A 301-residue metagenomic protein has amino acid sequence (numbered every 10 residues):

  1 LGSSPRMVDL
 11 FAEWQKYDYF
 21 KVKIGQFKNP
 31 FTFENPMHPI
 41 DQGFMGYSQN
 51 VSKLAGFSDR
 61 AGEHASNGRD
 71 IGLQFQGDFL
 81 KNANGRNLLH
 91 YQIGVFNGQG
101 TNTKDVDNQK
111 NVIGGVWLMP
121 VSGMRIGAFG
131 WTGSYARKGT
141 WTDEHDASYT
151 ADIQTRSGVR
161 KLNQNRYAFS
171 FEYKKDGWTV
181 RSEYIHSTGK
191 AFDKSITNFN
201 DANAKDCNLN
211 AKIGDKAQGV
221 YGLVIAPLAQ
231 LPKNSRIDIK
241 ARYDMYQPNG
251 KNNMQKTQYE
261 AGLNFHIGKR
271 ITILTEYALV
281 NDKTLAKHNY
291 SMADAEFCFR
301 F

Functional and structural regions predicted by a protein language model:
L1-G98, V106-I113, W117-I126, G214 (+5 more regions): Outer membrane beta-barrel
F11, Q15, Q26, M124-F301: Outer-membrane beta-barrel pore domains
